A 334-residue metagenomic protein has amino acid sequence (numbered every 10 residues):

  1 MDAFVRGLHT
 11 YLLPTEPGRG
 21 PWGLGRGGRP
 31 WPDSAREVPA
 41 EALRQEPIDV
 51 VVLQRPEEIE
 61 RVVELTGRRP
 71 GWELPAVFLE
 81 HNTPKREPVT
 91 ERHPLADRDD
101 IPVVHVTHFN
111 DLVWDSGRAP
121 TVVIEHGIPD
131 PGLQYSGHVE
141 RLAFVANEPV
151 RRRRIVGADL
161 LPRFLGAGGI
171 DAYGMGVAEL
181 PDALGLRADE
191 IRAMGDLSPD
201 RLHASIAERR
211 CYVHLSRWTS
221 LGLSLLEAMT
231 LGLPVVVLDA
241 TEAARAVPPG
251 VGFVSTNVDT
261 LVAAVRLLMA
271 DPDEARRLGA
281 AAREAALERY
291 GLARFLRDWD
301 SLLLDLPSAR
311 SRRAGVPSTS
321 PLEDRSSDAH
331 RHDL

Functional and structural regions predicted by a protein language model:
H9-D100, F109-L112: Extended catalytic core of nucleotide-activated donor transferases of GT-like folds
V113-S116, G127-L186, D196: Conserved catalytic-core segment of nucleotide-activated headgroup transferases in glycan assembly
H203, L226-T230, T241-R245: Short alpha-helical segment that forms part of, or immediately flanks, the ligand-binding pocket in carbohydrate-active
Y212-V213: A short hydrophobic beta-strand element within the catalytic core of glycosyltransferases that build diverse glycans
R217: Aromatic "clamp/platform" in nucleotide-sugar-dependent glycosyltransferases that forms part of the donor/acceptor
P234-V237: Short hydrophobic beta-strand element within catalytic cores of glycosyltransferases and related nucleotide-activated
P249-D259, L267-P272: Conserved acidic donor-binding segment of nucleotide-sugar-dependent glycosyltransferases
A270-L304, S308-R310, D324: A charged, aromatic-enriched C-terminal amphipathic alpha-helix characteristic of glycosyltransferases across folds
